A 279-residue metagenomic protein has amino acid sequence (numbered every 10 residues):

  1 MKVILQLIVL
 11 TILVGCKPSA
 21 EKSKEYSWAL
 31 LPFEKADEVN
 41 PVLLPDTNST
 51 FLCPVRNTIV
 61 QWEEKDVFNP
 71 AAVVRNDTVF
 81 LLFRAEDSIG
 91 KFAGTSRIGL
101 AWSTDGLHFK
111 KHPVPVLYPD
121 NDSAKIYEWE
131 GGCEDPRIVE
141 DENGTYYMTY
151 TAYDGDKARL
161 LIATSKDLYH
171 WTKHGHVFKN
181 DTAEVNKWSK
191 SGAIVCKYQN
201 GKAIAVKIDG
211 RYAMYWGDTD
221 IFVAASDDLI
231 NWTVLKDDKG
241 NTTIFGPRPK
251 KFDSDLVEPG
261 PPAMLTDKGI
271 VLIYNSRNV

Functional and structural regions predicted by a protein language model:
M1-L10: Sec-dependent signal peptide recognition, specifically the positively charged N-region followed immediately by
V9-K17: Hydrophobic h-region of N-terminal signal peptides that target proteins for export in Gram-negative bacteria
C16-G131, V139-D255, M264-V279: Beta-rich carbohydrate-recognition and catalytic domains
P259: Extended ligand-binding clefts on enzyme/binding-domain cores
